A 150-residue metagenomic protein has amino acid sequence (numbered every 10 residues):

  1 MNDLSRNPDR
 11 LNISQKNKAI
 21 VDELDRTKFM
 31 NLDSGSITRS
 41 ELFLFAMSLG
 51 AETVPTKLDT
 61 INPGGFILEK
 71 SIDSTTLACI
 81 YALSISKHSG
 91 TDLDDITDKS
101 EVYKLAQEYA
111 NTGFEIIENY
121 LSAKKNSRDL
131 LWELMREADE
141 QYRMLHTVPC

Functional and structural regions predicted by a protein language model:
M1-N31, L44, T56-C150: Charged, low-complexity intrinsically disordered terminal regions and linker tails
L32-S36: Short basic helix-loop element that most often maps to the first helix and adjoining turn of HTH DNA-binding modules
I37-M47: Short amphipathic alpha-helical segments
